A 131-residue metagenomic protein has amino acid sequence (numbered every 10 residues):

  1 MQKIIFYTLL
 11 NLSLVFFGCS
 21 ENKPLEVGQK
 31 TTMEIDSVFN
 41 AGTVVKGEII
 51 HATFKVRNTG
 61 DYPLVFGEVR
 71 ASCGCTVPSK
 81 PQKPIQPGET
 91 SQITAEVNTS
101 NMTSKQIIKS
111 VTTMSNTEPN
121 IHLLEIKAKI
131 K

Functional and structural regions predicted by a protein language model:
V15-G18: C-terminal motif of bacterial Sec signal peptides marking the signal peptidase cleavage site
N22-T59, K127-K131: Beta-sheet-dominated interaction scaffolds and their linkers
K46-T53, M102-S110: Short, solvent-exposed loop/turn segments enriched in Ser/Thr/Gly
A52-N58, A95, K109-M114: Buried hydrophobic-core signal for structured, non-transmembrane domains
T59-Y62, N101, T117: Short, acidic/polar linear motifs in exposed loop/turn regions
D61-E89: Surface-exposed binding patches on compact interaction domains or structured appendages
I93-N101: Short, hydrophobic beta-strand segments
S104-I130: Terminal connector regions
